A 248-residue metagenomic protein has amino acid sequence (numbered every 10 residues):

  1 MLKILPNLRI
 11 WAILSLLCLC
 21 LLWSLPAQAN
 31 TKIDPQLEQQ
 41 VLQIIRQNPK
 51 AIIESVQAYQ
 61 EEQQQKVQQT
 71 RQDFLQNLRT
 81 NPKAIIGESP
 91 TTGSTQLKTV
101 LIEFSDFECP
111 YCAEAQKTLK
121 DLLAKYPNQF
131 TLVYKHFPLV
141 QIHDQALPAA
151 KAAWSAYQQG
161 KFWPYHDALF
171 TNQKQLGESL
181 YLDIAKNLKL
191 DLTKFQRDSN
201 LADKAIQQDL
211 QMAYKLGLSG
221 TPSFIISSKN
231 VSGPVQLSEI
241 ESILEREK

Functional and structural regions predicted by a protein language model:
L2-L14: Bacterial N-terminal signal peptides that target proteins for export
R9, L139-T221, I225-K248: Cysteine-centric redox/oxidoreductase cores and disulfide-bonded domains
A12-W23: Bacterial N-terminal signal peptides
L14, P26, Y165-H166: Enriched - but not universal
S15-L17, D106, S227: Mature extracytoplasmic/luminal segments of secretory-pathway proteins
A27-Q141, N200-K215, G220: Extracytoplasmic thiol/disulfide redox context detector
